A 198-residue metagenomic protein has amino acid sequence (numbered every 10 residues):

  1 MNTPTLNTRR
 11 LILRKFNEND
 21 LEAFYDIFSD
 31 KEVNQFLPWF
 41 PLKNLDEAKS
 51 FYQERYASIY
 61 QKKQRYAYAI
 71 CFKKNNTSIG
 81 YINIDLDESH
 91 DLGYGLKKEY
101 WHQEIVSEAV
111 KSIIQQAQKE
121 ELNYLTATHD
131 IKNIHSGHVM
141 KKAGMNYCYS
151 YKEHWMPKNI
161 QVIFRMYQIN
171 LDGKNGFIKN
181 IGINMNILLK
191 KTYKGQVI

Functional and structural regions predicted by a protein language model:
M1-Q35, A69-I198: Acyl-donor (CoA/ACP) binding surface of acyl/acetyltransferases
F16, D46, S58-I59, K158: Polar/charged alpha-helical tracts
E32-E54: Conserved GNAT-fold acetyl-CoA-binding loop/helix
E47, Q53-Y56, E120, I163-R165: Juxtamembrane helix-loop transition sites at the ends of transmembrane segments in multi-pass membrane proteins
R55-A69: A short helix-loop-beta-strand connector motif used in the catalytic cores of GNAT acetyltransferases and, in some
